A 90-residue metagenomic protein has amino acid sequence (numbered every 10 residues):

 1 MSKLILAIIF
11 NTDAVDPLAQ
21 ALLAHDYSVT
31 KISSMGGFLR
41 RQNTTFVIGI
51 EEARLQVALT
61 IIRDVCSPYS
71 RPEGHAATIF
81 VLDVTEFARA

Functional and structural regions predicted by a protein language model:
M1-A90: Positively charged, small/polar-rich N-terminal and surface patches that mediate targeting and assembly and bind
